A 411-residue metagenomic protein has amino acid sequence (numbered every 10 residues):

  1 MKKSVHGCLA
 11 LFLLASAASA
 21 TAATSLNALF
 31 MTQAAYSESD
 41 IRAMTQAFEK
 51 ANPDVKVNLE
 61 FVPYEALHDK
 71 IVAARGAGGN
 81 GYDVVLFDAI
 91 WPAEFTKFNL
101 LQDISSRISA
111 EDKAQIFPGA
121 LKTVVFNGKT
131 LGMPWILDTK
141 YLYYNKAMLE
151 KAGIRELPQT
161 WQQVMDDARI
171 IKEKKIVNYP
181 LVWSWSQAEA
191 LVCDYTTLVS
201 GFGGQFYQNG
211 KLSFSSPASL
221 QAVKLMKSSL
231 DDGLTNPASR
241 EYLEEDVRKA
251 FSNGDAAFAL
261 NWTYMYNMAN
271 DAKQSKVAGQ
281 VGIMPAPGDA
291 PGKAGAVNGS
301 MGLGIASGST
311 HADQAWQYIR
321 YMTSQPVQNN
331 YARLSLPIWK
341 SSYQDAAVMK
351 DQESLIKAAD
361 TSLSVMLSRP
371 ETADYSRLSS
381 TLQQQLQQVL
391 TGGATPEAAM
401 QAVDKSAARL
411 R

Functional and structural regions predicted by a protein language model:
L26-A43, V62-Y64, D138, E189 (+2 more regions): Extracytoplasmic "Venus flytrap"
A43, A47-I116, T123-V125, E150-Q159 (+4 more regions): Extracytoplasmic "Venus flytrap"/periplasmic binding protein-like
Q46, K50-A51, T130, E150-A152 (+6 more regions): Extracytoplasmic/periplasmic substrate-recognition and gating elements
D88-Y141, Q163-D167, Y179-P180, L191-D194 (+3 more regions): Hinge/lid segment of periplasmic solute-binding proteins
P92-L100, A120-E156, S184-Q208, V297-A306 (+1 more regions): Periplasmic solute-binding protein
S105-I116, P180, W185-S186, G201-V223 (+4 more regions): Short, solvent-exposed loop/beta-turn-alpha elements that line the ligand-binding surface or hinge of extracytoplasmic
G119, T123, V281-P285, A332-Q384 (+1 more regions): Long, aromatic- and glycine/proline-rich binding clefts that accommodate carbohydrate-like moieties
D167-I170, K174, K211-R240, A286 (+1 more regions): Glycine-centered hinge/linker elements that transmit conformational signals in sensory and ligand-binding systems
